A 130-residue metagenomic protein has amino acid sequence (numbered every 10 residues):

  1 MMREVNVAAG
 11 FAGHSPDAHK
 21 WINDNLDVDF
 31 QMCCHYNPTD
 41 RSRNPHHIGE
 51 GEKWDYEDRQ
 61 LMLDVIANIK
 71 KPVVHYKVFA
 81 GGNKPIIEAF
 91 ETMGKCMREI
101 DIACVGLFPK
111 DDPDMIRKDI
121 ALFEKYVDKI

Functional and structural regions predicted by a protein language model:
R3-V5, N25-M32, I69-P72, C96-I100: Glycine-enriched alpha-helix->loop->beta-strand junction motifs that scaffold or abut catalytic
N6-H19, E52-D55, G81-K84: Active-site glycine- and acidic-residue-rich loops that bind and position anionic ligands or nucleotide-like cofactors
A8-G10, P38-S42, D55, P113 (+1 more regions): An N-terminal assembly and electron-transfer interface module characteristic of large anaerobic redox and radical
A9, I22, V73: Conserved, mostly hydrophobic/aromatic
A12, C33-C34, Y76, G106: Generic beta-sheet signal
D17-F30, K84-E91: Distinct, well-ordered alpha-helical segments
I22-K53: Histidine/lysine/aspartate-rich catalytic loop segments that bind and position anionic ligands
Q60-I130: Structured C-terminal cap/extension of enzyme domains
